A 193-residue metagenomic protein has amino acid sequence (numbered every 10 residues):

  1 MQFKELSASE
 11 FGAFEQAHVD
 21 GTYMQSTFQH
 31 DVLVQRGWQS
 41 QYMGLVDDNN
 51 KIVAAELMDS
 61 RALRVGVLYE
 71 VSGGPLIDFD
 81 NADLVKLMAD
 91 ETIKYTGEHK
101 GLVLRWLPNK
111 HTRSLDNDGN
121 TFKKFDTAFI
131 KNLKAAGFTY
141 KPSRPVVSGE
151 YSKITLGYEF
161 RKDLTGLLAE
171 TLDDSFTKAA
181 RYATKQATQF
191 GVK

Functional and structural regions predicted by a protein language model:
M1-S7, V53, F129, K134-K193: Acyltransferase donor/substrate-recognition loop-hinge adjacent to the catalytic core
K4-D48: N-terminal charged segments
E10-A13, L87, E91, A128: Alpha-helical elements of Rossmann-like donor-binding domains used by nucleotide-donor carbohydrate transfer enzymes
F14, S114-N117, K153-I154: Short, solvent-exposed polar/charged micro-motifs at secondary-structure junctions
E15-H18, T92-T96, L133, G137 (+1 more regions): Hydrophobic, Leu/Ile/Phe/Ala-enriched alpha-helical segments that form helix-helix packing faces
V32-F122, V146: Conserved donor-binding loop and adjoining core beta-sheet/short helix segment in diverse acyl/aminoacyl transferases
N120-N132: A charged helix-plus-loop insertion that forms the helical arch/lid used to bind and gate nucleic-acid substrates
